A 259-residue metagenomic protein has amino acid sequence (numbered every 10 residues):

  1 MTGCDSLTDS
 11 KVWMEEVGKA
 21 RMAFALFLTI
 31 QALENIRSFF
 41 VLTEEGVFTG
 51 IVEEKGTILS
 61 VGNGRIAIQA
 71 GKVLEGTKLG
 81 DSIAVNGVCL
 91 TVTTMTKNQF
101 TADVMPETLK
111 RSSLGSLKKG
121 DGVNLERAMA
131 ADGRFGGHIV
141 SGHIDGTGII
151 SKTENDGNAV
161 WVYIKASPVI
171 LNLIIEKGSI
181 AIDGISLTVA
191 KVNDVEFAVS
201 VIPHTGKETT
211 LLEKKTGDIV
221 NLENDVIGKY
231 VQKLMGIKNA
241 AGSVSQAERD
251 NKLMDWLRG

Functional and structural regions predicted by a protein language model:
L7-S10, L28, F40: Short hydrophobic targeting helices and cationic amphipathic motifs that mediate membrane/organellar targeting
L42-G259: Conserved loop->alpha-helix
